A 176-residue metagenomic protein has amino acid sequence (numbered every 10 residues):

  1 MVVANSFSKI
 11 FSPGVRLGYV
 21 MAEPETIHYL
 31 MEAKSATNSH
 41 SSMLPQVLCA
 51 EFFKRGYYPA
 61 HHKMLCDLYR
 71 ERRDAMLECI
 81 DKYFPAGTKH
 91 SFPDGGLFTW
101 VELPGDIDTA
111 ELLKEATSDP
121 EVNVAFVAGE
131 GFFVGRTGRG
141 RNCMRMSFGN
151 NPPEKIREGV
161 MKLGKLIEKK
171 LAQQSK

Functional and structural regions predicted by a protein language model:
M1-K176: PLP-dependent class I/II
